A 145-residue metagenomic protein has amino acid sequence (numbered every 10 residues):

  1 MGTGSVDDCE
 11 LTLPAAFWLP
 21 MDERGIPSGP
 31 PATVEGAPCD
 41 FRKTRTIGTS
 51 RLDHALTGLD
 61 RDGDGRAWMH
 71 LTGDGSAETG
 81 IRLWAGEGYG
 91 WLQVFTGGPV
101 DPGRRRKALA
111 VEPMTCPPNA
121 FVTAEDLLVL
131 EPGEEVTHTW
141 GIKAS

Functional and structural regions predicted by a protein language model:
M1-G86: Active-site/ligand-binding surface loops and adjacent short beta/alpha elements that line catalytic pockets across
M21, Q93, F121: Short acidic, gly/pro-rich beta-turn/loop elements at beta-sheet edges and active-site/ligand-binding grooves
G65, R105-K107, E134-H138: Residues at beta-strand starts and edge strands
W68-H70, A110, T137-G141: Beta-strand secondary-structure signal
H70-P113, P118: Glycine-rich active-site loops that engage anionic ligands at enzyme catalytic sites
N119-V122, K143: Active-site-proximal mixed secondary-structure blocks
V129-S145: Short Pro-Gly-centered flexible turn/kink motifs
